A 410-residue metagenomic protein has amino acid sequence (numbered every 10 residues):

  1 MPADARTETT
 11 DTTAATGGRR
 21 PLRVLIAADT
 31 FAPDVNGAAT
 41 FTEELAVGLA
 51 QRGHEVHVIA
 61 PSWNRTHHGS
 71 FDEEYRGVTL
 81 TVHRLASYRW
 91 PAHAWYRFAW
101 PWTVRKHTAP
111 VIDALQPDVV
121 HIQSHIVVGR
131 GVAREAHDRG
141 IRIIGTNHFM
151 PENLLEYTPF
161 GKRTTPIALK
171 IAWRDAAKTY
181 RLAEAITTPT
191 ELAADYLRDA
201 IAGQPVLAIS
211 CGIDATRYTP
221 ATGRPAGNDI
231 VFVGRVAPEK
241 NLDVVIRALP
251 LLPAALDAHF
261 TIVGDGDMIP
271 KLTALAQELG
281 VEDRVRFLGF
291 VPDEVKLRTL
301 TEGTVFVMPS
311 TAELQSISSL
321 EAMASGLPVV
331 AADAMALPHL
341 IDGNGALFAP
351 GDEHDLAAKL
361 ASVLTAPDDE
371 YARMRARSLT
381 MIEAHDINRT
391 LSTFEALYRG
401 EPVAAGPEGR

Functional and structural regions predicted by a protein language model:
M1-R84, R389: N-terminal subdomain of nucleotide-sugar transferases
S62, L192, G212: Carbohydrate-associated surface elements
D138, P151, I167-A185, A200: Membrane-proximal helix-turn-helix segments that form the acceptor-binding/catalytic region of lipid-linked
T222-L249, T261: Conserved donor-binding/catalytic core segment of Leloir-type glycosyltransferases
K271-V291: Nucleotide-activated donor-binding/catalytic signature segment of Leloir-type glycosyltransferases, i.e., the conserved
T311: Aromatic "clamp/platform" in nucleotide-sugar-dependent glycosyltransferases that forms part of the donor/acceptor
P328-A331: Short hydrophobic beta-strand element within catalytic cores of glycosyltransferases and related nucleotide-activated
G343-E353, S362-D368: Conserved acidic donor-binding segment of nucleotide-sugar-dependent glycosyltransferases
